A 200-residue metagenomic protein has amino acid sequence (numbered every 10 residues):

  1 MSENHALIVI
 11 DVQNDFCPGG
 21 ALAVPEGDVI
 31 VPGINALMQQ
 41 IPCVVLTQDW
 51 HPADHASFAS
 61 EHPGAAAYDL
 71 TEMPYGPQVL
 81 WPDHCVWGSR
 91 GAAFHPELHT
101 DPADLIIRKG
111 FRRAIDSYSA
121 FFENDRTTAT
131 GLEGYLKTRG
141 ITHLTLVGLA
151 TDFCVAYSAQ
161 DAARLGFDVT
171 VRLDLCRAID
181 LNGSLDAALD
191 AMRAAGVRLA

Functional and structural regions predicted by a protein language model:
S2-L7: Extreme N-terminal starter segment of soluble prokaryotic enzymes
I10, Q48, L173: Active-site flanking residues adjacent to catalytic metal/cofactor-binding acidic residues
G20-G27, A120-N124: Short glycine-enriched, charge-decorated loop/helix-capping segments at active-site entrances that position
P32-H143: Active-site alpha/beta core segments
I34-L37, F153-G166: Histidine-anchored nucleotide/phosphate-binding helix
I141-C154, L173-R177: Glycine-rich anion-binding loop/nest that anchors nucleotide
V171-L185: Short, flexible loop segments at boundaries between secondary-structure elements
R198-A200: Short acidic-hydrophobic, aromatic-tinged amphipathic segments that line or gate anion-handling sites
